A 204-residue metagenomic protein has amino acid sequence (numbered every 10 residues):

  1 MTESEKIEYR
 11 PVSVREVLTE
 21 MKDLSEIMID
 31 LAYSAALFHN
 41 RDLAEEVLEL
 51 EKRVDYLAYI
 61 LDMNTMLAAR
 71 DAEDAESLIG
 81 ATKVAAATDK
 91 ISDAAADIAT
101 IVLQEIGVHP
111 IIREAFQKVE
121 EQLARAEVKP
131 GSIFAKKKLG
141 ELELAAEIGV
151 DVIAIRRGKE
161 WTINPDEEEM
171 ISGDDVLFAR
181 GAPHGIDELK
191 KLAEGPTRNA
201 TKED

Functional and structural regions predicted by a protein language model:
M1-D204: Cytosolic, long alpha-helical scaffolding segments
